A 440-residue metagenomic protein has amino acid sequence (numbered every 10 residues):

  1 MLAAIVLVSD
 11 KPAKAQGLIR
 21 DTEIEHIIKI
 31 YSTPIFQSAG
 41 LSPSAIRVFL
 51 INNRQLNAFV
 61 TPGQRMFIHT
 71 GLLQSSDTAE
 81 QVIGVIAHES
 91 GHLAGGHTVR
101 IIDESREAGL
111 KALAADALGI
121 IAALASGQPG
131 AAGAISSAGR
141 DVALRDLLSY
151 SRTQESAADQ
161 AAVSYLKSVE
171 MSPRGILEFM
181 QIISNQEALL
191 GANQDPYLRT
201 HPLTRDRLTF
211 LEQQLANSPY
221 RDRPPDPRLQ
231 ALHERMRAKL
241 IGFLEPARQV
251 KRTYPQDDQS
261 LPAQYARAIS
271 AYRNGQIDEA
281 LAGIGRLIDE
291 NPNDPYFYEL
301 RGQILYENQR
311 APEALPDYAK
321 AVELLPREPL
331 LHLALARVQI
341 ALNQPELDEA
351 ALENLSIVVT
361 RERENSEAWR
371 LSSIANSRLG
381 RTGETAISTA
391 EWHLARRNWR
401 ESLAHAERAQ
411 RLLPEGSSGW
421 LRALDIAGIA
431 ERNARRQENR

Functional and structural regions predicted by a protein language model:
R20, H26, V48, R145-D146 (+3 more regions): Extracytoplasmic and endomembrane cell-envelope/extracellular-matrix remodeling and assembly machinery
S90-E107, A125: Catalytic Zn2+-binding segment of zinc metalloproteases
T253, R286-L287, K320-A321, I357-V358 (+2 more regions): Canonical positions in the second alpha-helix
I269, Q303, R337-I340, I374 (+2 more regions): Residue-level recognition of tetratricopeptide repeat
N274, N308, L342-P345, L379-G380 (+2 more regions): Structural motif corresponding to the intra-repeat A-B loop/turn of tetratricopeptide repeats
A280, A314, D348-A351, T385 (+1 more regions): Single-residue signature of alpha-solenoid repeat helices
